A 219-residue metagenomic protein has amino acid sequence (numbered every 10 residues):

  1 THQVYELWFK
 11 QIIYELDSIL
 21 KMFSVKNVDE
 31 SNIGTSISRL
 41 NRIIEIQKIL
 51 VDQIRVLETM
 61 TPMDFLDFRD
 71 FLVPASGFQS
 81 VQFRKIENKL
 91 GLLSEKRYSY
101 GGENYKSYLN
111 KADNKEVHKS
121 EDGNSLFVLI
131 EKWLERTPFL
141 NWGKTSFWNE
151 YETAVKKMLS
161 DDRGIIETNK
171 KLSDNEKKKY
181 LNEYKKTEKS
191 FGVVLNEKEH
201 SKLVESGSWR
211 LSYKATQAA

Functional and structural regions predicted by a protein language model:
T1-A219: Surface-exposed peri-terminal alpha-helical interaction modules
